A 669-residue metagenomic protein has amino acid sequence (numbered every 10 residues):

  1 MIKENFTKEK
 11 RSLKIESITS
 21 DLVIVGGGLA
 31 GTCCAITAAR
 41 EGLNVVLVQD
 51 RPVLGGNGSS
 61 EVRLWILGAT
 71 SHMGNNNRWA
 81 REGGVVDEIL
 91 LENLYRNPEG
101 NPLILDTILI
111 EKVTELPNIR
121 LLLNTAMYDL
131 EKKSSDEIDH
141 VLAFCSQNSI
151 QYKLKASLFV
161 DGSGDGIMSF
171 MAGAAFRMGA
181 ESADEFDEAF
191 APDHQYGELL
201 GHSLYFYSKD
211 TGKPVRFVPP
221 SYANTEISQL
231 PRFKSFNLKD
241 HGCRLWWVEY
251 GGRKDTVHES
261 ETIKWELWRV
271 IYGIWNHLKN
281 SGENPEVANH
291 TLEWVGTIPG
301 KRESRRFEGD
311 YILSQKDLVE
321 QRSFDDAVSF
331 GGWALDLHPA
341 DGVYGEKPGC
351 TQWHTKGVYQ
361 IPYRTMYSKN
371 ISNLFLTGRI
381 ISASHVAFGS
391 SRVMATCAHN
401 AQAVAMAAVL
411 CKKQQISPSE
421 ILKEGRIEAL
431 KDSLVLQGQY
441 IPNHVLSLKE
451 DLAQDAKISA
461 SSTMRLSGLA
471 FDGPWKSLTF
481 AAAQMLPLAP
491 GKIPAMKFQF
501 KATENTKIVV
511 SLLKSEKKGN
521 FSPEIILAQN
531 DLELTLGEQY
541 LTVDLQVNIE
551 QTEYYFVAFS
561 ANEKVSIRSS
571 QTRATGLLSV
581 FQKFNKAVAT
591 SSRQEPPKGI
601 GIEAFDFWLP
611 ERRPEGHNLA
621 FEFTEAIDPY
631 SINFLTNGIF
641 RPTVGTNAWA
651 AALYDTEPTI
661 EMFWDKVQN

Functional and structural regions predicted by a protein language model:
I2-K3, E9-L13, N57, S135-H140 (+8 more regions): Flavin (FAD/FMN)-binding glycine-rich loop and adjacent Rossmann-like elements that form
I2-K3, E9-L13, T19, T37 (+6 more regions): Conserved N-terminal/central alpha/beta ligand/cofactor-binding core
K14-G28: Beta1/beta-strand and adjacent pyrophosphate-binding region of the FAD-binding site in flavoprotein oxidoreductases
G31: N-terminal Rossmann-fold NAD(P) dinucleotide-binding loop
A456-A460, I600-G638: Predominantly extracellular/luminal regions of secreted and cell-surface proteins, especially disulfide-bonded
K497-F500, N505-N520, A574-G576, Q582 (+1 more regions): Aromatic, loop-rich ligand-recognition surfaces of beta-strand-rich domains
Y540-T552: Short, surface-exposed tryptophan/glycine-enriched loops that mediate extracellular molecular recognition
E553-A561: Short, aromatic- and glycine-rich surface loops/edge beta-strands on solvent-exposed regions
